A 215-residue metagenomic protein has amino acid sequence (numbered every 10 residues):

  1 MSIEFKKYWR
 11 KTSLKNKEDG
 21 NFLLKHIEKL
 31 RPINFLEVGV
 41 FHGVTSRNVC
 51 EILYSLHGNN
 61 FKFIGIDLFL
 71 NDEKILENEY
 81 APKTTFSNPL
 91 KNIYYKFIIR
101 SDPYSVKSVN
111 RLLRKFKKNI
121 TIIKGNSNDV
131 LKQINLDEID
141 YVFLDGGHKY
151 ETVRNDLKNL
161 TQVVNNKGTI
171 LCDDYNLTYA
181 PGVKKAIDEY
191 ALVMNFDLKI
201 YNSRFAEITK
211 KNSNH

Functional and structural regions predicted by a protein language model:
E4-R10, K17-H215: S-adenosylmethionine/decaboxylated-SAM
